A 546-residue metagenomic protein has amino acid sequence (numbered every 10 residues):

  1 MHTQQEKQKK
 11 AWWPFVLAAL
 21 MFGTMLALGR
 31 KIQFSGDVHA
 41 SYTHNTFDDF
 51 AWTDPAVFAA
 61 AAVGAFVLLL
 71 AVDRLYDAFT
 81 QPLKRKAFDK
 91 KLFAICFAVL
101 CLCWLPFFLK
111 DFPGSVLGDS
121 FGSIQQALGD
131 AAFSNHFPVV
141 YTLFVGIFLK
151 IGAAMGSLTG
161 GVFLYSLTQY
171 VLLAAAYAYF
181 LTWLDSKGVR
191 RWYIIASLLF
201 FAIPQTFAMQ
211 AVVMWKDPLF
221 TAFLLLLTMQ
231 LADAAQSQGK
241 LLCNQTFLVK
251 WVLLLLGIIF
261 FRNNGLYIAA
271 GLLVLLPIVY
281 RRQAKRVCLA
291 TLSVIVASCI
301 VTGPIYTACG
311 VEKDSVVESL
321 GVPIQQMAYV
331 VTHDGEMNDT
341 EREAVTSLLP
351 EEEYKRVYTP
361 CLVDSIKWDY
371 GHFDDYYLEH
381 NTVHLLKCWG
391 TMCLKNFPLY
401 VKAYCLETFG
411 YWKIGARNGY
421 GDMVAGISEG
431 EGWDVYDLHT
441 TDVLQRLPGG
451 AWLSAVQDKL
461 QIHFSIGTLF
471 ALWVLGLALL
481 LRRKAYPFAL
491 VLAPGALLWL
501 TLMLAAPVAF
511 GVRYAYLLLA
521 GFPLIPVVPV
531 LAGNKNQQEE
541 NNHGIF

Functional and structural regions predicted by a protein language model:
M1-G23, D49-W104, V530-Q537, F546: Start-transfer (signal-anchor) and selected internal transmembrane alpha helices of multi-pass inner/ER membrane
F47-A51, L109-F112, V139-T142, L158 (+4 more regions): Aromatic- and kink-enriched transmembrane "portal" helix at the membrane-lumen/periplasm boundary that abuts
V67, L167-G188: Transmembrane-helix motifs of polytopic, lipid-linked glycan transferases
D111-S123, A132-F148, M155-G160, L517: Extracytoplasmic catalytic/substrate-binding loops of multi-pass membrane glycan-assembly enzymes
L128, Y179, L219-G239, L253-L255 (+2 more regions): Specific aromatic-rich, kink-prone transmembrane helix
G160-L164, L406-L492: Membrane-interface anchor segments at the N-terminal boundary of transmembrane helices in multi-pass membrane enzymes
F247-R262, L273-P277, V294-S298: Membrane-interface alpha helices of multi-pass inner-membrane proteins
V311-H439: Membrane-proximal stem/loop segments at transmembrane-domain junctions that anchor or position
